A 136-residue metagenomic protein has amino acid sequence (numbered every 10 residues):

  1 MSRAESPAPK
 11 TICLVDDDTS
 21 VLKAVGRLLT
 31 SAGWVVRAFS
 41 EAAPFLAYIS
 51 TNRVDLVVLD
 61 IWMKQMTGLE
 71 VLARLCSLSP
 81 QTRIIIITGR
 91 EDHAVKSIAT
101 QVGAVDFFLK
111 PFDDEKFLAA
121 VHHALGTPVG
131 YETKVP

Functional and structural regions predicted by a protein language model:
M1-C13, T19-G26, E115-P136: Non-catalytic signal-transmission and effector/linker regions of two-component phosphorelay proteins
L22, K64-Q65, D92: The feature encodes the CheY-like receiver
A38-L56: Acidic, metal-coordinating helix/loop segments flanking the phosphotransfer/catalytic sites of two-component signaling
S40-E41, T67-E70: Acidic catalytic/metal-coordinating carboxylates
I49-N52, K64, R74-T82, V102: Conserved phosphotransfer cores of two-component systems
E70, E91-D106: Alpha4 helix (beta4-alpha4-beta5 surface) of REC/receiver domains from two-component response regulators
K110: A Lys-centered signature of the CheY-like receiver
